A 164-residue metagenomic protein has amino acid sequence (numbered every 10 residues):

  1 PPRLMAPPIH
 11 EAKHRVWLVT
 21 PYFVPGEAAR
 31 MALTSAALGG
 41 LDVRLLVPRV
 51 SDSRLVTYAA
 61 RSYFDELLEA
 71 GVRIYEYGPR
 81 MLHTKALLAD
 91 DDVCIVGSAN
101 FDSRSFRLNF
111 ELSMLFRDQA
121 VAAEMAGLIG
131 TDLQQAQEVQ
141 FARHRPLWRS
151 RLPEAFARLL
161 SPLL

Functional and structural regions predicted by a protein language model:
P1-L4: Active-site cores of enzymes that catalyze phosphoryl transfer or operate on phosphate-rich substrates
A12-L18, Y22-L164: PLD/PLD-like phosphodiesterase catalytic module centered on the HKD motif
